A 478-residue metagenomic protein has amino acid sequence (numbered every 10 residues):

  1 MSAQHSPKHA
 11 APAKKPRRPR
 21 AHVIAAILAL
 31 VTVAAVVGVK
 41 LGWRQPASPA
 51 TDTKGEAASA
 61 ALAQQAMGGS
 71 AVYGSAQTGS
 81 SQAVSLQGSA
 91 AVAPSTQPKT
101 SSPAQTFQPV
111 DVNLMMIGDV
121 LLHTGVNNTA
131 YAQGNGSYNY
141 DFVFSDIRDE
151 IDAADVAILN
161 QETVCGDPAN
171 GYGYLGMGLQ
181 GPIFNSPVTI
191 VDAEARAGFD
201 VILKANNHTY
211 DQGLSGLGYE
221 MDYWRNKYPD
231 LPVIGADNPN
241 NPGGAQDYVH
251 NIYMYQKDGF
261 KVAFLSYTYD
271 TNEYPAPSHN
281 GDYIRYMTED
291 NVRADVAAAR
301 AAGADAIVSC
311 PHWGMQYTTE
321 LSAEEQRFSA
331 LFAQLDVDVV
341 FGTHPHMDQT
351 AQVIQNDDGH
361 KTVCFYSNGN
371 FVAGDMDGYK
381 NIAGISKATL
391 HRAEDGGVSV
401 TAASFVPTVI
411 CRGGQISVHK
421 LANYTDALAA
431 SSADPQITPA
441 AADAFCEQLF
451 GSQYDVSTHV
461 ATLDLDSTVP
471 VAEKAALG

Functional and structural regions predicted by a protein language model:
M1-A21: N-terminal Lys/Arg-rich, disordered targeting/topogenic segments
H5, I24-G74, G79, L86-G478: Acidic, metal/ion-coordinating pockets
